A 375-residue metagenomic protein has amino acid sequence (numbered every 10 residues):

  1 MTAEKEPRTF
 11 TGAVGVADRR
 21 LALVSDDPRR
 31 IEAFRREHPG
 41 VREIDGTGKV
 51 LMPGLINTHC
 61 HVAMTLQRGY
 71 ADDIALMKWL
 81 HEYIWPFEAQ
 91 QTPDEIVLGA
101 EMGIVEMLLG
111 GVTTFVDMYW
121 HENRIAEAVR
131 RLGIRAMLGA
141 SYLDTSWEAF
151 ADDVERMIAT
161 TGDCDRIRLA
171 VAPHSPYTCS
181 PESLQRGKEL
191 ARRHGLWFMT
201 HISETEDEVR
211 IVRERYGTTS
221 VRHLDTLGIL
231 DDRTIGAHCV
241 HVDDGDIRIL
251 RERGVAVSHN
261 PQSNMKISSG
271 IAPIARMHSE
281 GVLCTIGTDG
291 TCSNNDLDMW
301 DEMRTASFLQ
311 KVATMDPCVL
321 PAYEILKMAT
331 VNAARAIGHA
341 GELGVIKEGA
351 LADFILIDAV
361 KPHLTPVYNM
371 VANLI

Functional and structural regions predicted by a protein language model:
E4-M52: Histidine-rich, glycine-flanked metal-binding segment
V14, R19, G48, H59 (+13 more regions): Divalent metal-coordination and catalytic microenvironments
F34-W79, E101, V105-L109: Replace "His-x-His-based motif
L51, I74-H121, P173-S183: Divalent metal-binding segments
L66-L98, V105, L132-A140, G162 (+4 more regions): Active-site gating loops and adjacent loop-to-helix segments of metal-dependent hydrolytic enzymes
R124-V240, G245: Metal-coordinating catalytic core of metallo-dependent amide/deamination hydrolases
E206-T218, D246-R251, S268-M277, N294-K311: Histidine/acidic-residue-rich catalytic or RNA/ligand-binding cores of hydrolases and nuclease-related proteins
T226-R233, A275-K361, T365, N369 (+1 more regions): His/Asp/Glu-enriched, well-ordered alpha-helical/loop segment that forms or immediately abuts the divalent-metal
